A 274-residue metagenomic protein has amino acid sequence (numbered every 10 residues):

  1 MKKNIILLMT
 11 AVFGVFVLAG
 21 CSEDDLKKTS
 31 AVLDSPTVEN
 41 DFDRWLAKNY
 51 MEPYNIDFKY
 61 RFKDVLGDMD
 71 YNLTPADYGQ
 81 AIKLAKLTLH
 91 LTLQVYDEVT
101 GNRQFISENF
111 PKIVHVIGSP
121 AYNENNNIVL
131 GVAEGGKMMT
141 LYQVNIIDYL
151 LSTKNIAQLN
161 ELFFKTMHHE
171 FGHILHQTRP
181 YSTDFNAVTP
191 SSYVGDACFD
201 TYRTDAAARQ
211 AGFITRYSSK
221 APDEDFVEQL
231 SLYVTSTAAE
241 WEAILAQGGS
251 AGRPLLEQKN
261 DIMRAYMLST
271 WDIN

Functional and structural regions predicted by a protein language model:
M1-M9: Bacterial N-terminal signal peptides that target proteins for export
N4-I5, C21-G101, A251-N274: Acidic/polar, low-complexity intrinsically disordered N-terminal segments immediately downstream of a Sec signal
F16-G20: C-terminal motif of bacterial Sec signal peptides marking the signal peptidase cleavage site
D25-L26, I82-T140: Auxiliary, metal-adjacent structural segments of Zn-dependent hydrolase domains
D70-Y78, Y149-L162, G212-K220, G249: Second-shell loop/turn segments in exported
A157, E161-S182, V227: Active-site recognition of the HExxH zinc-binding catalytic motif
Q177-D196: Short acidic alpha-helical/loop segments enriched in Asp/Glu that coordinate divalent cations
Y193-I273: Metalloprotease/metallohydrolase-associated module, dominated by Zn2+-dependent proteases
